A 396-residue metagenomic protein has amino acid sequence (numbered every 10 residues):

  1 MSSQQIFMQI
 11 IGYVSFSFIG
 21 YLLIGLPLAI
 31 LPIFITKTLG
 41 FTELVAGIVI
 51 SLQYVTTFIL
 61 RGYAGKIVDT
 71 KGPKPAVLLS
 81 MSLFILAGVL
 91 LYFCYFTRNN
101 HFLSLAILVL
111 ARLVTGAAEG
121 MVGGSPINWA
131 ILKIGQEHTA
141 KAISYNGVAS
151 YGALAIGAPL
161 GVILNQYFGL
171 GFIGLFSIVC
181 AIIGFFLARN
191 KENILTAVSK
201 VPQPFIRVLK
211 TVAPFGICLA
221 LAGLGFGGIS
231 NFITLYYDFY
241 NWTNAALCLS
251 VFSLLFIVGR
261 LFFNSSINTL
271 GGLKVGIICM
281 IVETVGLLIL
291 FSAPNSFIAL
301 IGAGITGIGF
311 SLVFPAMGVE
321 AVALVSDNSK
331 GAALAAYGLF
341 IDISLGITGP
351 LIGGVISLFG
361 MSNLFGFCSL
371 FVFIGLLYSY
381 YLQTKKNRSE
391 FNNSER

Functional and structural regions predicted by a protein language model:
F7-I50, Y54, F226-Y236: Helix-loop boundary and gating motifs at the non-cytosolic
F18, L103-M121, I298-L312: Hydrophobic core of transmembrane alpha-helices in multi-pass small-molecule transporters, especially MFS/SLC-type
Y54-G62, L154-A155, S253-L261, G346: Residue-level signature of mid-helix packing/kink "hotspots" within the transmembrane helices of 12-pass Major
I59-F96: Conserved MFS/SLC helix-loop-helix module at the cytosolic interface between two early adjacent transmembrane helices
L60-P73, R260-G272, I356: Helix-to-loop junctions at the C-terminal end of transmembrane segments in multipass secondary transporters
S82-H101, V282-P294: C-terminal ends and interior cores of transmembrane alpha-helices in multi-pass membrane transporters/permeases
A111-A149: Cytoplasmic helix-loop-helix junction between adjacent transmembrane helices in 12-TM secondary transporters
I178-A197, Y378-Q383: C-terminal membrane-cytosol helix-exit motif in multi-pass small-molecule transporters
